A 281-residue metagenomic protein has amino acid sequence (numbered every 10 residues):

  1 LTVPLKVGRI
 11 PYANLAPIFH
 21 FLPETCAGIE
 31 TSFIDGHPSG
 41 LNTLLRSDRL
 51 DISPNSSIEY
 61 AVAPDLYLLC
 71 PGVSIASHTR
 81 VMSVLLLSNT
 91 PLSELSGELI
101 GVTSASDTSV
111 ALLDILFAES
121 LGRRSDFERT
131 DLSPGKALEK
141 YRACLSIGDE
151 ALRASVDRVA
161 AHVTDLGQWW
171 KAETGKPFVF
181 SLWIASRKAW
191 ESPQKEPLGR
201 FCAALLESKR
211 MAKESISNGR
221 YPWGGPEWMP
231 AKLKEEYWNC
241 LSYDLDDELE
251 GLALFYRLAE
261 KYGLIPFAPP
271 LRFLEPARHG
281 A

Functional and structural regions predicted by a protein language model:
T2-E24, D35, M82-A137, Y141-R142 (+2 more regions): Bilobed "Venus flytrap"/periplasmic-binding protein-like clamshell domains and structurally analogous long
A13-N14, H37-P38, D48-L66, G72 (+3 more regions): Beta->alpha turn/N-cap motifs
G28-G40: A short beta-strand-loop structural module common to alpha/beta enzyme folds
L44-R46, A137-L138, A259: Hydrophobic residues within well-ordered alpha-helices
V73-L92, A172-K188: Hydrophobic/proline-rich hinge and linker segments of small-molecule sensing/allosteric domains, predominantly
E128-P222: Pocket-lining segment of extracytoplasmic ligand-binding domains
E191-Y262: Secondary-structure end/capping motifs
L249-E250, R257-A281: Long, low-complexity C-terminal extensions of enzymes
